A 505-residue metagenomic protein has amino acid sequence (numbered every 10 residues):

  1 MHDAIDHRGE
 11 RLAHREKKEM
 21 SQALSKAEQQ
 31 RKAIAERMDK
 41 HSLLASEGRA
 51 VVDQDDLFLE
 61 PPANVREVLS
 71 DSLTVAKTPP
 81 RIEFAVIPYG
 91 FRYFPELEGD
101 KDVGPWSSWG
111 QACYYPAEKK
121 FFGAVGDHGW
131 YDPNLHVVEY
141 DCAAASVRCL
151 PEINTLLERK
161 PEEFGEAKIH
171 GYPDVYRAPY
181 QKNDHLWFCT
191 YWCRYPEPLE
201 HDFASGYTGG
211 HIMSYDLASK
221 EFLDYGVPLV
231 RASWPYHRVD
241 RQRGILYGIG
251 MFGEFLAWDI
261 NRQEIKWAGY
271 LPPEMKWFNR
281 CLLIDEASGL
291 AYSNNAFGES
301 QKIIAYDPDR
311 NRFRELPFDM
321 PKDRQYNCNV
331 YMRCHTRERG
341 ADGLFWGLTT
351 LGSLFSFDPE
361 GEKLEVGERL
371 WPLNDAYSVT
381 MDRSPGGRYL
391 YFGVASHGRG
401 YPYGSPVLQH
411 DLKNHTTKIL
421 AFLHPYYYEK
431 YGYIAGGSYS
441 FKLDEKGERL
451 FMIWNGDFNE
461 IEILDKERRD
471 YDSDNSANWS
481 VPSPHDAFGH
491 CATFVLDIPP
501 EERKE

Functional and structural regions predicted by a protein language model:
I82-K101, L150-G171, G226-R231, Y270-M275 (+3 more regions): Surface-exposed loop and turn segments in beta-propeller and other repeat-based domains that flank or scaffold
P88-L135: Beta-strand-rich domains and repeat architectures in extracellular enzymes and scaffolds, especially beta-propellers
S107-Q111, L157-A178, R231-V239, E274-E286 (+3 more regions): Repeated scaffold domains used in trafficking and secretory/extracellular systems, primarily beta-propellers
Y114-E118, Q181-N183, D240-R243, D285-S288 (+3 more regions): Residue-level detector of Asp-centered blade-edge/turn motifs that repeat once per structural unit in beta-propeller
G129-N134, P196-G209, M251, A296-S300 (+4 more regions): Short, solvent-exposed loop/turn segments at conserved positions within beta-propeller repeat blades
D141-A144, D216-K220, D259-Q263, D307-N311 (+3 more regions): Short loop/turn segments that connect beta-strands within beta-propeller blades
L373-L412, K418, F422-Y426, Y431-S440: Loop/turn-rich, solvent-exposed surfaces of beta-rich toroidal or solenoidal domains
G432-E505: Blade-level signature of beta-propeller repeat domains, shared across WD40, Kelch, NHL, RCC1 and BNR/Asp-box propellers
